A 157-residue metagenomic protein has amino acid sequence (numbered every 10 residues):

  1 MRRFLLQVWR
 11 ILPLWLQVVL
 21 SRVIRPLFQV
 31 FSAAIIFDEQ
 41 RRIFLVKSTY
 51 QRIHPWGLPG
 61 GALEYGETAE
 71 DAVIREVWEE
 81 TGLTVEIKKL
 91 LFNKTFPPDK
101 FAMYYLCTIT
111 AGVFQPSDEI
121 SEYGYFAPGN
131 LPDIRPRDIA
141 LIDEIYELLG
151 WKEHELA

Functional and structural regions predicted by a protein language model:
M1-A33: Acidic, metal-coordinating catalytic segment for phosphate/diphosphate chemistry, firing primarily on the Nudix
F28, H54, D99-F101: Residue-level preference for beta-strand/loop junctions
V30-S32, R41, F101-M103, S121: Change "...and in nucleic-acid phosphodiester-cleaving endonucleases..." to "...and in nucleic-acid processing enzymes
I35, L45, Y104-L106, Y125: Conserved hydrophobic/aromatic beta-strand scaffold that supports enzyme active sites
D38, R42-E79, F92: Conserved Nudix-box catalytic region and its N-terminal flanking loop in Nudix hydrolases and closely related
L83-F92: A short coil-to-beta-strand element that immediately follows conserved catalytic motifs
K94-F114, P128, I145: Active-site-adjacent beta-strand/loop module that shapes the phosphate/pyrophosphate-binding cleft
D118-A157: Nudix hydrolase/Nudix homology domain
